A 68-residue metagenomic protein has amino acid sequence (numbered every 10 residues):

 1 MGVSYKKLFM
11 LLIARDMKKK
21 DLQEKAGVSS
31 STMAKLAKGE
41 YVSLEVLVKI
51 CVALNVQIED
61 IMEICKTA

Functional and structural regions predicted by a protein language model:
M1-K20: A short, Lys/Arg-rich alpha-helix, primarily the initiator
G2, M10-L11, K35, M62-A68: Short, charged recognition helix plus adjacent turn of helix-turn-helix-like nucleic-acid-binding domains
L12, Q23, C51: The alpha-helix within a helix-turn-helix
D21, T32, V46, D60: Residues in the helix-turn-helix
V28-Y41: Recognition helix of helix-turn-helix/homeodomain-like DNA-binding domains that insert into the DNA major groove
E40-V52: Short, basic-rich loop-to-helix N-cap that marks the start of a DNA-contacting helix
